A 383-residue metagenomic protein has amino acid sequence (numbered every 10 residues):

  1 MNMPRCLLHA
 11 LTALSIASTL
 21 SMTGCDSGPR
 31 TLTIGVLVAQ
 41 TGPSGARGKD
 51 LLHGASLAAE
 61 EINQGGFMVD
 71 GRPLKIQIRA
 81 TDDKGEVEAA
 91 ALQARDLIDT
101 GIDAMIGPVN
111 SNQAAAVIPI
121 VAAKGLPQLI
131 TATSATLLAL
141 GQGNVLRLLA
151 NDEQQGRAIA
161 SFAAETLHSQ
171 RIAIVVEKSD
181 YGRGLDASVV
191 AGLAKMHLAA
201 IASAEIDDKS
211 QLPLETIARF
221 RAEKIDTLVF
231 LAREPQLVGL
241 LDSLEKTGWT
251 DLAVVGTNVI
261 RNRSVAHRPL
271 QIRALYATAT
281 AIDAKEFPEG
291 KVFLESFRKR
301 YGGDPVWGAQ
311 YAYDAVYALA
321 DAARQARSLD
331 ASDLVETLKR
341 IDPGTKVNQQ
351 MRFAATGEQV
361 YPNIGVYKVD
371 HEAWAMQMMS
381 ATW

Functional and structural regions predicted by a protein language model:
N2-S18, M22-W383: Extracytosolic ligand-binding ectodomains
